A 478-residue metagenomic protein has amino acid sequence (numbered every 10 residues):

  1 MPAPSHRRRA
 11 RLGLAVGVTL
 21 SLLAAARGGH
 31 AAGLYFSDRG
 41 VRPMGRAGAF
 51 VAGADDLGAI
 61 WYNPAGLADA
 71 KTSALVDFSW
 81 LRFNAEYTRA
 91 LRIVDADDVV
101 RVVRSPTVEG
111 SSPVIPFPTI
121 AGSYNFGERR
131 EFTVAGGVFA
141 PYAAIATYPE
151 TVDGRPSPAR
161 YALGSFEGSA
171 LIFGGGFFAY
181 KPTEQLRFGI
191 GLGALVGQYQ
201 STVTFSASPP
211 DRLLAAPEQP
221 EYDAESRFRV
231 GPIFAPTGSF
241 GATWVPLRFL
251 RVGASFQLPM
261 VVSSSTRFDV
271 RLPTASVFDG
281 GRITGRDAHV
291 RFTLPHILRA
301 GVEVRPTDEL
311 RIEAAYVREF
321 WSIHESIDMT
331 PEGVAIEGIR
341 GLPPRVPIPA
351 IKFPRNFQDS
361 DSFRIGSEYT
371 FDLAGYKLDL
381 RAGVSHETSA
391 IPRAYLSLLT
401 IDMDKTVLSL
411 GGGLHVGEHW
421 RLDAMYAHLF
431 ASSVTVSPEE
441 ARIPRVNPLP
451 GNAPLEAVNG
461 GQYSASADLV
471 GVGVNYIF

Functional and structural regions predicted by a protein language model:
M1-R9: N-terminal secretory signal peptides that target proteins for export/translocation
A3, T19, Y376-D379: Intrinsically disordered, low-complexity segments
R7, L23-A26, T107: Serine/proline-rich low-complexity intrinsically disordered segments, especially terminal tails, linkers
G13-A24: Bacterial N-terminal signal peptides
G28-V134, V138-A140, D359, A427 (+1 more regions): N-terminal, post-signal peptide beta-strand-biased segments of exported outer-membrane/organellar beta-barrel and other
H30-P43, I115-F478: Outer-membrane beta-barrel porins/channels
